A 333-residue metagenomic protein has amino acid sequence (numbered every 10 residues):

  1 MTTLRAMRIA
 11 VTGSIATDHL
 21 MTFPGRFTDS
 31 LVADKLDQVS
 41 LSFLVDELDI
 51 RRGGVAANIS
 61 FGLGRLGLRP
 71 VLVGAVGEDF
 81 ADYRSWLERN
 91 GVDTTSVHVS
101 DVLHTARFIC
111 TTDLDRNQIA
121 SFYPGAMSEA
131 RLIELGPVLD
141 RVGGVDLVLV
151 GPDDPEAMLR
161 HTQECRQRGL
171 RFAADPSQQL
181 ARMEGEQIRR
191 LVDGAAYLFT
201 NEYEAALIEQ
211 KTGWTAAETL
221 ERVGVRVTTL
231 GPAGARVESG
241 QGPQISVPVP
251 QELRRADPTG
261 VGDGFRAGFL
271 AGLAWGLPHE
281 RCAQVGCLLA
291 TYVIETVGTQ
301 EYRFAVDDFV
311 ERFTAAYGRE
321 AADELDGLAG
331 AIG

Functional and structural regions predicted by a protein language model:
T2-L4, G213-G333: Conserved phosphate-binding/catalytic region of the ribokinase-like
T2-V71, D82, R254-R255, E320 (+1 more regions): Glycine-rich phosphate/adenosyl-contacting loop at the front of the ribokinase-like
L4, V142-G143, V192, L220: A short, aliphatic-rich alpha-helical micro-motif
G64, R166, A274: Gly/Ala-rich phosphate-binding loop of Rossmann-like dinucleotide-binding domains, activating on the conserved
R69-S96: A glycine-rich beta-to-alpha transition motif near the start of alpha/beta enzyme domains, typified by
T95-S100, F108-P152: Conserved phosphate-binding/catalytic loop of the ribokinase/pfkB sugar-kinase fold
R160, R166-R171, S177-S246, R254: Conserved phosphate/ATP/ADP-binding segment of small-molecule kinases
